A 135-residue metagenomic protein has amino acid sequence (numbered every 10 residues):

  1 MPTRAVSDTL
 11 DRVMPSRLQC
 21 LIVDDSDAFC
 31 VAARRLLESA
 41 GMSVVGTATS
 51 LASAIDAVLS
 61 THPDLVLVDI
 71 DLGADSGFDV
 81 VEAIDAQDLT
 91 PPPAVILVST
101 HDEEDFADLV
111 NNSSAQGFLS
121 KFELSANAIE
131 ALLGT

Functional and structural regions predicted by a protein language model:
M1-Q19, F29, L124-T135: Non-catalytic signal-transmission and effector/linker regions of two-component phosphorelay proteins
R17-A28, A33-L37: Conserved acidic segment of CheY-like receiver
G41-T49, A57: Short hydrophobic/Thr-rich beta-strand motif most characteristic of the beta2 strand and flanking loop of CheY-like
S50-S53, S76-D79: Acidic catalytic/metal-coordinating carboxylates
V66-D69: Active-site T/S-Asp motif of two-component receiver
G73: The feature encodes the CheY-like receiver
G77, L109-G117: As written
